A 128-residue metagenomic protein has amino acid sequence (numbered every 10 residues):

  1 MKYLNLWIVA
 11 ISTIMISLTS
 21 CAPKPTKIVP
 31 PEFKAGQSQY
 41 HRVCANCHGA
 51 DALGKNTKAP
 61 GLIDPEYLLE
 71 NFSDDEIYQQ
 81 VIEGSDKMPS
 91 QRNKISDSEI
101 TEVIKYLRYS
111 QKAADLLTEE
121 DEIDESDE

Functional and structural regions predicted by a protein language model:
M1-V9: Bacterial N-terminal signal peptides that target proteins for export
V9-M15: Hydrophobic helical h-region of N-terminal Sec-dependent signal peptides in bacterial secretory/periplasmic proteins
S17-S20: C-terminal motif of bacterial Sec signal peptides marking the signal peptidase cleavage site
A22, C47-L53, R108: Detector for the c-type heme attachment site
T26-P30, H41, P89-E128: Flexible coil segments in periplasmic/lumen-exposed cytochrome c-class electron-transfer proteins
P31-F33, Q37, L53-Q79: Gly/Gly-Pro-rich "capping" loops immediately C-terminal to redox-active cysteine motifs in periplasmic/lumenal
S38-G49, P60-G61, Y78-Q79, D86-S90 (+1 more regions): C-type cytochrome heme c attachment motif
D51, E66, S85, S110-A114: A general structural signal marking secondary-structure boundaries and capping sites
